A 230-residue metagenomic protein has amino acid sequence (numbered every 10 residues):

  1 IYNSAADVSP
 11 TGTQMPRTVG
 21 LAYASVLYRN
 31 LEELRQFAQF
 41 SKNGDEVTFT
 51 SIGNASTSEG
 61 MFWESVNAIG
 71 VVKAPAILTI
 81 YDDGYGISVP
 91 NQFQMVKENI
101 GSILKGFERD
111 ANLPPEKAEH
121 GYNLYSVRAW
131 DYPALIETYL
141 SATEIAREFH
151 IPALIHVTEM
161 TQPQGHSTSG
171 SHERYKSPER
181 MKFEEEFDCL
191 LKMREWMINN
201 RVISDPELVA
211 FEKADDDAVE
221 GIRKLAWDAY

Functional and structural regions predicted by a protein language model:
I1-T79, G86, P90-P114, E119: Cofactor-binding active-site loop characterized by glycine-rich and histidine/acidic residues
A5-A6, V89, V127, P178 (+1 more regions): Residue-level detector of alpha-helix boundaries and kinks
S9, G53-N54, W130-D131, K182 (+1 more regions): A generic structural signal for short
R29, F40-E46, K97-S141, E185-A214: Conserved thiamine diphosphate
T79-I80, Y125-R128, L154-T158: Short, conserved beta-strand edge motifs with alternating hydrophobic and charged residues
G84-I87, T161-P163: Short gly/pro/ser/thr-enriched loop/turn and capping motifs at secondary-structure boundaries
Y139, E144-Y230: Glycine/aspartate-rich loop-and-adjacent alpha/beta segment that forms the canonical ThDP
